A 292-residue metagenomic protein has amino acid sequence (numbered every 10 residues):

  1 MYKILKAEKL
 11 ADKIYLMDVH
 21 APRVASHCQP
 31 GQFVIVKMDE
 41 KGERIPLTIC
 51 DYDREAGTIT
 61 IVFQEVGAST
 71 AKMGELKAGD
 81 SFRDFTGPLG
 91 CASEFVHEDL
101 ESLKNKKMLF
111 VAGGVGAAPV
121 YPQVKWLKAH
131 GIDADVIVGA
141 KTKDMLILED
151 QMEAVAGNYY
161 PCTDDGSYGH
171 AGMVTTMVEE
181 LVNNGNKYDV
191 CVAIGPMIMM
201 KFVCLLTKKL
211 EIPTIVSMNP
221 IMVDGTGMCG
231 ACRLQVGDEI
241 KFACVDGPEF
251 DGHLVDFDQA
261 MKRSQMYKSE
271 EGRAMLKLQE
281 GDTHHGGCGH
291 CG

Functional and structural regions predicted by a protein language model:
M1-D80: Ferredoxin-reductase
K6, D51, P161-T163, V216 (+1 more regions): Structural signal for conserved beta-strand scaffold positions within catalytic alpha/beta enzyme cores
V36, D84-F85, L234: A generic structural signal for residues embedded in beta-strands
D39, G87-P88, G237: Short, surface-exposed secondary-structure boundary micro-motifs
G42-D51, L89-L100, C244: Short, Lys/Arg- and Gly-enriched loop/turn segments at beta-strand edges
A71-V223: FNR/FR-type flavoprotein reductase catalytic core
P119, M197-I198, N219-E249, T283-G292: Local cysteine-cluster metal-coordination motifs and their immediate loop/turn environment, predominantly Fe-S cluster
F242-D246, F250-G292: Short Fe-S-cluster ligation motifs
